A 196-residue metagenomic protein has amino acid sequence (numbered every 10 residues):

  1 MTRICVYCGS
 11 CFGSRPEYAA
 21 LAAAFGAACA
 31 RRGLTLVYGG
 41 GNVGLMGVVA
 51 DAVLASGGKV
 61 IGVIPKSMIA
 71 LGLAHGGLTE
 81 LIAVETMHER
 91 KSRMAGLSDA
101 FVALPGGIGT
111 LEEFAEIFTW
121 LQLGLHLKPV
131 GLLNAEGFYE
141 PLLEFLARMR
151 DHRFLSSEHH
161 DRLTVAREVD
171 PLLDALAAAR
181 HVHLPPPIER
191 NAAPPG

Functional and structural regions predicted by a protein language model:
M1-L97, F114, A135-D170, D174-A175 (+1 more regions): A cross-family phosphate/adenosyl-ligand binding-site feature
L36-Y38, S98-G109: A short, small-residue-rich loop immediately preceding and capping a beta-strand
K59-I61, Q122-L133: Gly/Pro- and small hydrophobic-enriched strand-loop and loop-to-helix capping segments that sit at the rims
L81-I82, P105-I108, L133: A short glycine-/small-residue-rich loop at the edge of a beta-strand within enzyme catalytic domains
H88-L104, F118-L121, L125-K128, D161: C-terminal binding/interaction regions
A103, T110, W120-H126, R148-D151 (+1 more regions): Alpha-helix capping at helix-to-loop junctions
